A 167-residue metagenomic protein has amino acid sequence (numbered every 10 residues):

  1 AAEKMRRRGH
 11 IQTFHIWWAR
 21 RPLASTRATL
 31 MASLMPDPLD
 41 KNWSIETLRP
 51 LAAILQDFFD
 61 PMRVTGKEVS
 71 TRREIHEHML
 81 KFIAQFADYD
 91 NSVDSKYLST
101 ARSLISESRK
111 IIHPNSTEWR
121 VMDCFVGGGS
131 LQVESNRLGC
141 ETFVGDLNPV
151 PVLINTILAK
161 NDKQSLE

Functional and structural regions predicted by a protein language model:
A1-E167: S-adenosyl-L-methionine-dependent nucleic acid methyltransferase catalytic domains
